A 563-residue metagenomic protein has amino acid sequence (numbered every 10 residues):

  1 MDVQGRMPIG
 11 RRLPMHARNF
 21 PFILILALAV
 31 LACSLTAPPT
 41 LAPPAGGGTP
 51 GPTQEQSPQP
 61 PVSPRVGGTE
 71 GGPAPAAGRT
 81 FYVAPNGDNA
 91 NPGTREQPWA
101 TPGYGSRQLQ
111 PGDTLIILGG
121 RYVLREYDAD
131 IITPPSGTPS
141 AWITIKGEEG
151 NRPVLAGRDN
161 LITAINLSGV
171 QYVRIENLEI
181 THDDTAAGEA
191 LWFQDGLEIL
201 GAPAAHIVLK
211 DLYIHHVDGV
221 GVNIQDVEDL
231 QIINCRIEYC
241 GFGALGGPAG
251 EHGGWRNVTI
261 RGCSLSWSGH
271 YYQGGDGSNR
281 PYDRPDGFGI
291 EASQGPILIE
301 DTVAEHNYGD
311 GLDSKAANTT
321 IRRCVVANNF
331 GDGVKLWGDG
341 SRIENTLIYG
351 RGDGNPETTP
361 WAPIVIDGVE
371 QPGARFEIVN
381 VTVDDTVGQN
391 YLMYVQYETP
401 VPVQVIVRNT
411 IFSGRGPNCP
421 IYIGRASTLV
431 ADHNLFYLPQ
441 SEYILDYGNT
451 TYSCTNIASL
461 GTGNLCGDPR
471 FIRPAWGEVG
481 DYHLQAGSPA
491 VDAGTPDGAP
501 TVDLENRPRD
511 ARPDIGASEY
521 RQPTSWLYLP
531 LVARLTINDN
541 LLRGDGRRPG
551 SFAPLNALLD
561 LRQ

Functional and structural regions predicted by a protein language model:
C33-A76, T524, Y528-T536, F552-R562: Ser/Thr-rich, Proline-interspersed low-complexity disordered segments
G68, T80, A84-G119, V123 (+3 more regions): Acidic Gly/Asp/Thr-rich repetitive segments characteristic of extracellular carbohydrate-active and adhesion proteins
G103, Q108-P111, I116, V123-T144 (+5 more regions): Extracellular beta-strand-rich solenoid/capping regions of secreted or surface-exposed proteins that bind or remodel
L118, K146-E148, A156, S168 (+28 more regions): Feature marks extracellular polysaccharide-active and adherence modules
R125, P153, V173, L178-D184 (+16 more regions): Surface-exposed loop/turn segments connecting beta-strands in extracellular beta-rich domains
R125-P134, S140, R323, R342-D481: Predominantly extracellular beta-rich ligand-binding scaffolds that present long acidic/polar faces for carbohydrate
Y127-T133, R158-N166, G188-L200, H216-I224 (+7 more regions): Extracellular beta-strand/beta-solenoid scaffold signature
I457-Q522: C-terminal accessory segments
